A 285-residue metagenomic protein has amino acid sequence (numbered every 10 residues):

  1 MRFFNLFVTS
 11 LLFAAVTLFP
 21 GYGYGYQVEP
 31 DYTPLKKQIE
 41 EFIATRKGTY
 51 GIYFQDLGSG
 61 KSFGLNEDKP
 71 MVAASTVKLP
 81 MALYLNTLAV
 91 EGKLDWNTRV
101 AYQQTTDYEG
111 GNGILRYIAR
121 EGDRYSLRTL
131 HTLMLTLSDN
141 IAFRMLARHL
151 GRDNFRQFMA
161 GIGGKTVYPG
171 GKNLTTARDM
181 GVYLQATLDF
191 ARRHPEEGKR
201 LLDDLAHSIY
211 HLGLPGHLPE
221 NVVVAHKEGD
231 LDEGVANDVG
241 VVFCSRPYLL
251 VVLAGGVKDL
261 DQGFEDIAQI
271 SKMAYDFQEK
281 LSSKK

Functional and structural regions predicted by a protein language model:
M1-L6: Positively charged n-region of N-terminal signal peptides that target proteins for export
V8-P20: Bacterial N-terminal signal peptides
G23-R46, S62, L188-H211, D232-K285: Structured C-terminal helix/loop/strand segments within mature extracytoplasmic catalytic/sensor domains
G48-M71: Short, conserved catalytic-motif segment at the N-terminal edge
T49, D123-S126, H131, L137-R192: Mid-domain, small-residue-enriched loop/turn segments at the edges of structured enzyme/sensor domains
G60, M71-V100, M134, L250: Active-site SXXK
K93-Y117: Short, glycine/proline-biased beta-turn/loop segments that scaffold the active-site neighborhood
N173-V222, H226-E228: A conserved catalytic-loop motif detector
